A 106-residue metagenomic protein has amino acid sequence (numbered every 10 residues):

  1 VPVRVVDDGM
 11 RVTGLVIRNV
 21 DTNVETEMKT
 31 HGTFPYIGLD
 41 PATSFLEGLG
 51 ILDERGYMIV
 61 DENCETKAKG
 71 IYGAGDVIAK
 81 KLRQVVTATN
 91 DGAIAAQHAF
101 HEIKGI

Functional and structural regions predicted by a protein language model:
V1-E62, H101-G105: A Rossmann-like FAD-binding core segment of flavoenzymes
V16, G73, T87-A88: Intrinsic disorder/low-complexity signature
Y36-I37, G70, A74: Short, well-ordered coil/turn residues at beta-beta hairpins and beta-strand->alpha-helix junctions within
E62, G75-D76: Pocket-edge structural micro-motifs
N63-K67: Short, flexible loop segments at boundaries between secondary-structure elements
A68, V77-I106: A conserved FAD-binding loop/helix module that cradles the flavin
